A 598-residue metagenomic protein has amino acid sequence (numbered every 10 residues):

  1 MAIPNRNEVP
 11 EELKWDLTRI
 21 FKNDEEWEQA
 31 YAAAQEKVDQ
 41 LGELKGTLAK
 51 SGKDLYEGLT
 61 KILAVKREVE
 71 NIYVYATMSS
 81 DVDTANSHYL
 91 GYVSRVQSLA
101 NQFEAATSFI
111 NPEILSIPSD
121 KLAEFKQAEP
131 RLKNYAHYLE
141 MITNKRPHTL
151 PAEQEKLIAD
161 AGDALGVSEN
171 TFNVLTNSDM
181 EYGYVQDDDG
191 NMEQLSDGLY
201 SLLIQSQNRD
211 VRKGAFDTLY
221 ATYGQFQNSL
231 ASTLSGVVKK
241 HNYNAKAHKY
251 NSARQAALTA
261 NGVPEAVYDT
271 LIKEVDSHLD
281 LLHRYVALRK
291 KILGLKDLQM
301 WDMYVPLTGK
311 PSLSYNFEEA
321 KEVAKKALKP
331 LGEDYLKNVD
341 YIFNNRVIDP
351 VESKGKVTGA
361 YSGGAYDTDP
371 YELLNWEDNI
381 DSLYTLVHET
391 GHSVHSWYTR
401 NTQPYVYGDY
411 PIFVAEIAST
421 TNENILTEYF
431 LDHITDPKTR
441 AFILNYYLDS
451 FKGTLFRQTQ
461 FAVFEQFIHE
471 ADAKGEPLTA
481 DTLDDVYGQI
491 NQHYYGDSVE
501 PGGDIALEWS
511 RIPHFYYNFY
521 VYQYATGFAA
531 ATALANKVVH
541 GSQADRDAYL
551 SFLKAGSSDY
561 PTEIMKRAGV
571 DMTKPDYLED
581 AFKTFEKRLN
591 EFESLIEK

Functional and structural regions predicted by a protein language model:
M1-G309, S594-K598: A well-structured
E8-V9, I110, I114-L115, H137-N144 (+7 more regions): C-terminal, non-catalytic "cap/extension" segments appended to globular domains
K249, E377-W397, S419, N424 (+2 more regions): Active-site recognition of the HExxH zinc-binding catalytic motif
I292-P330, L336-K337, P370-Y371, H395 (+3 more regions): Long, K/E/R/D-enriched contiguous segments that form extended
L313-F317, A365-V387: Short pre-active-site segment immediately N-terminal to the catalytic Zn-binding motif
L313-Y315, I348-T368: Catalytic zinc-binding patch centered on the HExxH motif and its immediate surroundings that defines zinc-dependent
K326-K337, A360-G363, H392, S396-P404 (+2 more regions): Conserved helix-loop functional segments at active or binding sites
Y410-T439, Y447-D449, G453, G527: Post-HExxH zinc-binding segment in Zn-dependent metallohydrolases
